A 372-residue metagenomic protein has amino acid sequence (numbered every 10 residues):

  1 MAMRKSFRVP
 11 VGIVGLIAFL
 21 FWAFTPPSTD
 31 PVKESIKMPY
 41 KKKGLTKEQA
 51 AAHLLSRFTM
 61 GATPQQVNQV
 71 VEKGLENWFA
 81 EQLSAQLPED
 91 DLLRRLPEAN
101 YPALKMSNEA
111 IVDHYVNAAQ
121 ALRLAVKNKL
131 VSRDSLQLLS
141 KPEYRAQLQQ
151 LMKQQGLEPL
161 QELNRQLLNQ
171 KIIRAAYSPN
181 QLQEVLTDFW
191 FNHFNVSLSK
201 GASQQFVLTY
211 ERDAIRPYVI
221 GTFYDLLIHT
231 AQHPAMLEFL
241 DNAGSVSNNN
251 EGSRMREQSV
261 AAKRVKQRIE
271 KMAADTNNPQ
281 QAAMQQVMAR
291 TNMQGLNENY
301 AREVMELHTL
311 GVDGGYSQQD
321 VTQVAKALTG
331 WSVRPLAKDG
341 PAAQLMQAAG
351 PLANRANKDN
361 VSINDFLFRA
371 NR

Functional and structural regions predicted by a protein language model:
A2-I13: Bacterial N-terminal signal peptides that target proteins for export
G12-W22: Bacterial N-terminal signal peptides
F21-K33: Bacterial Sec-dependent signal peptides at the C-terminal "C-region" and cleavage site
I36, E143-K153, Q161, L167-K171 (+1 more regions): Active-site substrate-binding loop specific to GH73 endo-beta-N-acetylglucosaminidase modules in bacterial autolysins
M38-E72: Mature N-terminal segment immediately following signal peptide/propeptide cleavage in secreted/periplasmic
P64-E158, V246-D275: Active-site-surrounding "flap" and adjacent substrate/cofactor-binding loops of secreted or lumenal enzymes, prototyped
Q147-T187, N195-A202: A positively charged, amphipathic N-terminal helix/segment that binds anionic biomolecules
L182-S199, Q232-M236, A327-W331: Glycine-rich, acidic and aromatic/proline-enriched surface loops and short helix-turn segments that act as binding
